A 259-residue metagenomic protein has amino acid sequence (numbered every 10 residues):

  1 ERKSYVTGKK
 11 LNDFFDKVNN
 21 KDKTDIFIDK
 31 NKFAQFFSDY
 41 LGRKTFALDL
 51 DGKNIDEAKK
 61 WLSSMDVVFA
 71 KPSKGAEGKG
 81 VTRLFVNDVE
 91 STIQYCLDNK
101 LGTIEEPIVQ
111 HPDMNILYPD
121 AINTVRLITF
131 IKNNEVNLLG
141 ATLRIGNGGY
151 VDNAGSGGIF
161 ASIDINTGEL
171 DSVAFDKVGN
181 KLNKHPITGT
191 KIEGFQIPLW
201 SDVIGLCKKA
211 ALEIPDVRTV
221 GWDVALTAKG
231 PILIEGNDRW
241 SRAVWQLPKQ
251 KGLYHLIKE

Functional and structural regions predicted by a protein language model:
E1-G8: Conserved oxyanion/phosphate-binding beta-strand-loop segments in alpha/beta enzyme cores
G8-D22, K181-E193: A short, surface-exposed helix-loop junction/capping segment
D13-V125, N133: Active-site nucleotide/adenylate-binding loops and adjacent lid/helix of ATP-dependent enzymes
D49, K74, E106-V109, T129-I131 (+3 more regions): Short, flexible loop/turn elements at secondary-structure junctions
V68, N137-L139, I232-I234: Protein kinase-like catalytic core scaffold
E77-G80, G149, A243: Short catalytic/ligand-binding loop motif for oxyanion handling, primarily in non-cytosolic enzymes, centered on
Y118, I122-G205: ATP-dependent carboxylate/phosphate-activation module, predominantly the ATP-grasp catalytic core and closely related
K181-T219, L226-E259: C-terminal active-site "lid" helix and adjoining low-complexity regulatory extension at the edge of ATP-using catalytic
